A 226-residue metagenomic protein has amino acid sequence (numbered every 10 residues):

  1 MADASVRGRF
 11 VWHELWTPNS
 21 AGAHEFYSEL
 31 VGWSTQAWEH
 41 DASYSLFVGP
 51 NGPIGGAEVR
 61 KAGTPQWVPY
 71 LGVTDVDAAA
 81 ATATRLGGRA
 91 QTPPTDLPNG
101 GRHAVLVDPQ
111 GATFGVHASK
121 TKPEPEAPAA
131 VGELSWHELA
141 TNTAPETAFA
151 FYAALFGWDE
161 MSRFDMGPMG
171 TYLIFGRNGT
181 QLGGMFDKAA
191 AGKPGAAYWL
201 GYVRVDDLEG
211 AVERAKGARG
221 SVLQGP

Functional and structural regions predicted by a protein language model:
M1-V6, A80, T84-S135, M161-N178 (+2 more regions): Vicinal oxygen chelate
A2-G52, R85, P93-G101, A140-Q181 (+2 more regions): Core segments of cupin and vicinal oxygen chelate
R9-P18, L46, V59-T82, R102-V107 (+2 more regions): Vicinal oxygen chelate
Q36-W38, V59-R60, K188: Short beta-strand micro-motifs enriched in acidic
P53, P65, T113, Q181: Glycine-rich acetyl-CoA-binding "A-motif" of GNAT/NAT acetyltransferases
P53-V59: Active-site-flanking structural segment that lines cofactor/substrate pockets
G56, V116, G184: Short glycine-/small-residue motifs
